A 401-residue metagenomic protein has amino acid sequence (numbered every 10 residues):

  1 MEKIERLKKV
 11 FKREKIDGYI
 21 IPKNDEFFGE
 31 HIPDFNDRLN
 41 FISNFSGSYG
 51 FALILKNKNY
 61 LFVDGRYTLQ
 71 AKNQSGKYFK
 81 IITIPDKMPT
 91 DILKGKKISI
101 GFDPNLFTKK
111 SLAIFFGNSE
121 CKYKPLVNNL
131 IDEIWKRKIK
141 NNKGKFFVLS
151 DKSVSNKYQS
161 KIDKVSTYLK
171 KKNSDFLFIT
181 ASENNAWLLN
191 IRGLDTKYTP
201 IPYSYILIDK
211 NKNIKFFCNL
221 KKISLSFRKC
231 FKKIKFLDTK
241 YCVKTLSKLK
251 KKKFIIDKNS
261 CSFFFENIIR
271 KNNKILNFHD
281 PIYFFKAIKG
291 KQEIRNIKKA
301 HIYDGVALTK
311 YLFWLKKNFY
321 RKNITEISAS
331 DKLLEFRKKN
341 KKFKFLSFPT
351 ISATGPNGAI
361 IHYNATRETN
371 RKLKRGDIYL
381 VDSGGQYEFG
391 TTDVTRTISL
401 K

Functional and structural regions predicted by a protein language model:
M1-L93, F107, S111-K248, Y303 (+3 more regions): N-terminal accessory/capping or targeting/presequence segment of soluble
G18-P22, E326-F348: Amphipathic alpha-helical
E30, Q386-V394: Short, Lys/Arg- and Gly-enriched loop/turn segments at beta-strand edges
I98, F102, F227-D280, T397: Conserved catalytic alpha/beta cores of large enzymes that bind or transform nucleotide phosphates and polynucleotides
F116-G117, T391-K401: Short, compositionally biased
N118-K140, S262-N296: Terminal amphipathic helices with adjacent charged low-complexity linkers/tails
